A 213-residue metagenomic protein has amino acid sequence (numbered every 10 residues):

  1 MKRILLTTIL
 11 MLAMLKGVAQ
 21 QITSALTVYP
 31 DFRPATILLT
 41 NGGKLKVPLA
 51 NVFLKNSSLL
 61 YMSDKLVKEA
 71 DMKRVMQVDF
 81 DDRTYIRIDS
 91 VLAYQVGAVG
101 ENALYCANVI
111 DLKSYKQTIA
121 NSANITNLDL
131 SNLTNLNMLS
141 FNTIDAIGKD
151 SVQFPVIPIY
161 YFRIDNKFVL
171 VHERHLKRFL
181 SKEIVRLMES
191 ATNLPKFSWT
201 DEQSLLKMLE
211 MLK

Functional and structural regions predicted by a protein language model:
M1-S24, M208: Bacterial Sec-dependent N-terminal signal peptides
L6, F53, K213: Residue-level marker of positions within ordered structural domains that often coincide with functionally constrained
A19-A70, V75: Short, extreme N-terminal leader segments that mark the start of a protein/domain
A50-V171: Aromatic-patch recognition
D145-K213: A short, solvent-exposed beta-edge/loop patch
